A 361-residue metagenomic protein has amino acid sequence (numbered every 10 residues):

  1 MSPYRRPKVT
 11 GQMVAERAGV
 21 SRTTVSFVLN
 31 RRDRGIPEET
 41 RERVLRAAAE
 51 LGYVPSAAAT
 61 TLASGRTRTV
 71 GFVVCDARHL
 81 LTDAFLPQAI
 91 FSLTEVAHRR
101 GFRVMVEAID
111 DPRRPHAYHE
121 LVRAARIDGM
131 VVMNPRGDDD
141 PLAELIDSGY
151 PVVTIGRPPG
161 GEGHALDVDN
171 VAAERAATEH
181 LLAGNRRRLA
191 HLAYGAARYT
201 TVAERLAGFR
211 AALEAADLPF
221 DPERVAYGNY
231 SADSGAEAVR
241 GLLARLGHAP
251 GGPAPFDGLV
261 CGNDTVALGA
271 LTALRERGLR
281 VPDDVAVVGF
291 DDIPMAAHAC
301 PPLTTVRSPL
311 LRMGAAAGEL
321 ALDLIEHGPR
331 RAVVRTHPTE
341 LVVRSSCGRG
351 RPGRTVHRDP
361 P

Functional and structural regions predicted by a protein language model:
M1-R6, T69-E179: Alpha-helical recognition/docking segments in bacterial nutrient-uptake and carbohydrate-utilization systems
M1-R68, R351, D359-P361: N-terminal helix-turn-helix DNA-binding module of bacterial transcription factors
S21, R68, D128, R186-R188 (+1 more regions): Short acidic/polar active-site loop segments enriched in Thr and Asp
T24-S26, S64-H79, H180, R188-G195: Short beta-strand segments enriched in small/hydrophobic residues
D76-Q88, V106-R114, L166-A176, L192-R240 (+4 more regions): Hinge/beta->alpha junction and helix N-cap segments in small-molecule ligand-binding domains
A236, R240, A244-P361: Flexible loop/turn connectors
